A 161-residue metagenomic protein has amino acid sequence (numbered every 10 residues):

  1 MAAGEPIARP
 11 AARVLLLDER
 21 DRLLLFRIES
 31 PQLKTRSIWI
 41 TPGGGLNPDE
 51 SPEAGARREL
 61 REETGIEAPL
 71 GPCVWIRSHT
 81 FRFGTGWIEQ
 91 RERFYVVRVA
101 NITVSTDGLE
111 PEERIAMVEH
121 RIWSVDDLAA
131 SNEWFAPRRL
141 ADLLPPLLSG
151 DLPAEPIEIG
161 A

Functional and structural regions predicted by a protein language model:
M1-I40, P72: N-terminal strand-loop-strand
D18, N132-A136: Short coil/turn residues that cap or connect secondary-structure elements
R22, I102, E133, L152-P153: Generic structural signal for secondary-structure transition and capping sites
F26, S105-G108, P156-I157: Short, hydrophobic secondary-structure boundary micro-motifs
G43: Short hydrophobic "strand-cap" motifs at the C-terminus of beta-strands
L46-P69, R77-E133: Unchanged
A136-A161: Charged phosphate-binding loop/patch that engages nucleotide di/tri-phosphates or the phosphate backbone of nucleic
